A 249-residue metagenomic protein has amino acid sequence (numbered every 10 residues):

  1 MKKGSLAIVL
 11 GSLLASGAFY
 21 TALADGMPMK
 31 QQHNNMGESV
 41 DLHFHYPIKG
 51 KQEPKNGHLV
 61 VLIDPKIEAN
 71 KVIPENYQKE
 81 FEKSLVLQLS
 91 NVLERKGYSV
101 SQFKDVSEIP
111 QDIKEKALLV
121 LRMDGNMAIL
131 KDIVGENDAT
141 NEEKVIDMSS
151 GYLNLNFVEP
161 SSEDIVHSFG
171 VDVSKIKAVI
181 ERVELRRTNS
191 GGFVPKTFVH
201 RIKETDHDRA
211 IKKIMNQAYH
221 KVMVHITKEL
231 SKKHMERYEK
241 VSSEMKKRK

Functional and structural regions predicted by a protein language model:
M1-V9: Bacterial N-terminal signal peptides that target proteins for export
V9-G17: Bacterial N-terminal signal peptides
Y20-G97, H200, E204, D208 (+2 more regions): A structural "domain/chain start" motif
V60-V72, R122-A128, D132, E136 (+2 more regions): Short beta-strand and adjacent turn/loop elements
P74-N141: Short, solvent-exposed, polar/charged sequence segments at loop or secondary-structure edges
Q111-R182: Surface-exposed short loop/turn segments
A128-T140, I146-N154, T188-R209, K232-K249: Repeat-unit-sized solenoid/scaffold elements
E142-I146, E159-V224: Short secondary-structure boundary motifs at beta->alpha junctions and helix caps
